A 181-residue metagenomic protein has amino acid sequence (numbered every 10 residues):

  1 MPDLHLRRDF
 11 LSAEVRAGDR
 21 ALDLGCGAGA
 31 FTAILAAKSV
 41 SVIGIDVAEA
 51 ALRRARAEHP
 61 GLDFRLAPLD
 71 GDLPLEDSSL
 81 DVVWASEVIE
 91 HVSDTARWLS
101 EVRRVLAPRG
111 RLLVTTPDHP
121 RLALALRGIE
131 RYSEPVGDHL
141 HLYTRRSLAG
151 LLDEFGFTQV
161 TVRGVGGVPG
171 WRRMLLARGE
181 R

Functional and structural regions predicted by a protein language model:
M1-E76, V82, S86, L99 (+3 more regions): Conserved N-terminal segment of class I S-adenosyl-L-methionine
A50, S93-R97, L124: Short N-terminal helix/helix-N-cap motif within the alpha/beta-hydrolase-1
E87-H91: A short His-aromatic
V92-S93, T116, P120: A structural helix-start
A96-P108: A short glycine-rich, Lys/Arg-flanked "PGG" loop and its adjoining helix->strand segment in the class I
G110-T116: Conserved beta-strand signature within the Rossmann-like core of class I S-adenosyl-L-methionine
H119-H139: Short, glycine-/aromatic-enriched active-site segment of Class I SAM-dependent methyltransferases
